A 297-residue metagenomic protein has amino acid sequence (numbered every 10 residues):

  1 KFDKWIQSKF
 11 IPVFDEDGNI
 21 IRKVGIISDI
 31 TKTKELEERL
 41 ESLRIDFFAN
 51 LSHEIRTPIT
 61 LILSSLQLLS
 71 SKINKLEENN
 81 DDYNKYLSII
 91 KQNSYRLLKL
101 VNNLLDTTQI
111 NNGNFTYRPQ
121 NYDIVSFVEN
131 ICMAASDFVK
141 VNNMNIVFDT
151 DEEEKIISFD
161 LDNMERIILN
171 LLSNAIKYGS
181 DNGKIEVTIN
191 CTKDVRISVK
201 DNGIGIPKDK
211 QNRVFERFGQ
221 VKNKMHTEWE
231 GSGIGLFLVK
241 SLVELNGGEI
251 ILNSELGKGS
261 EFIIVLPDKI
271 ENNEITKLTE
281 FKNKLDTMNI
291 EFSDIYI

Functional and structural regions predicted by a protein language model:
K9, N19-D29: PAS-family sensory domains
E35-I73: Primarily the dimerization/phosphotransfer
Q92-L97: Short alpha-helical segment of the dimerization/phosphotransfer core of two-component systems
L104, T108-P119: Helix-loop junction within the histidine kinase core
R118-D123, K140, N145-K155, T192: Conserved catalytic submotifs in the C-terminal HATPase_c
I206-F218: Short conserved segment of the HATPase_c
